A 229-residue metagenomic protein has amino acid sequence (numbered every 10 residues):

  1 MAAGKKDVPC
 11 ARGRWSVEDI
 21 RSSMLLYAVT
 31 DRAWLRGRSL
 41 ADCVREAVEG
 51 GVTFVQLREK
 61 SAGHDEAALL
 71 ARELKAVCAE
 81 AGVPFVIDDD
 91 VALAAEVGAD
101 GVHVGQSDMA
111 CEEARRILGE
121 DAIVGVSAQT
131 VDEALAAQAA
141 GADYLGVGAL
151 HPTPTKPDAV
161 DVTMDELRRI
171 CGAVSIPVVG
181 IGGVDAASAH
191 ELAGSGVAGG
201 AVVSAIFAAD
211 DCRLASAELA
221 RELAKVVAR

Functional and structural regions predicted by a protein language model:
A2-M109, R116-D143, A159-V162, R169 (+4 more regions): Conserved N-terminal beta1-alpha1 strand-loop-helix module at the mouth
R32, L150-T153: A short, flexible beta-alpha/helix-coil linker loop
D108-C111, T153-P154: A short, polar/charged loop-to-alpha-helix boundary motif
V147, V179-V184, G200-S204: Glycine-rich beta-strand-to-loop/alpha-helix junction loops that act as flexible
S195-G199: Internal alpha/beta core interface subdomains
